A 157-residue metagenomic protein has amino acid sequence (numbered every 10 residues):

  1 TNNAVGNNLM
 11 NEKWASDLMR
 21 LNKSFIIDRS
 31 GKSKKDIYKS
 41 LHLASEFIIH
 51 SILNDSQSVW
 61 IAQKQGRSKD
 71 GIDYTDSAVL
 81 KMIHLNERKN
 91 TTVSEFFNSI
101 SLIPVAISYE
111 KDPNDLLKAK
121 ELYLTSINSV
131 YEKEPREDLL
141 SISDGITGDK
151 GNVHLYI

Functional and structural regions predicted by a protein language model:
T1-I157: Soluble catalytic domains of membrane acyltransferases
